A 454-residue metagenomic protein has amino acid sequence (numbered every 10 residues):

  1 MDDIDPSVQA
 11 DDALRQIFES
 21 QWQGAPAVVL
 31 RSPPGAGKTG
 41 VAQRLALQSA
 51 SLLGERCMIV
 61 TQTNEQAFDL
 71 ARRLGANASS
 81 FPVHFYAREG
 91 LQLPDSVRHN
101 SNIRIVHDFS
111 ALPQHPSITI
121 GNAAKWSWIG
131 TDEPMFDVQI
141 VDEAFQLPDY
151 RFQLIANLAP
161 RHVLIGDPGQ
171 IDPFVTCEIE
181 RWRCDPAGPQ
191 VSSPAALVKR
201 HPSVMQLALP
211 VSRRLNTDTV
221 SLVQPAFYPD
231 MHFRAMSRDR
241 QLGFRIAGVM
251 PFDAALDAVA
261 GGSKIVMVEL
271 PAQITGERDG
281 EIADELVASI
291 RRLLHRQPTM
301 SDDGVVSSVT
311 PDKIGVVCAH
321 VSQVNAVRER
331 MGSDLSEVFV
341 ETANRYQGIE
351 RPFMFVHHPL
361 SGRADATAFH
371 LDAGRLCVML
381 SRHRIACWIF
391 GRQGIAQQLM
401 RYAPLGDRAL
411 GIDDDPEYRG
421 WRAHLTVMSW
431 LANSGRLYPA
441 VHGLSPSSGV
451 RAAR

Functional and structural regions predicted by a protein language model:
M1-A27, E89-F109, R245: Pre-P-loop entry segment of helicase/translocase ATPase cores
M1-F18, I120, V441-R454: Intrinsically disordered, low-complexity N-terminal extensions of nucleic-acid-metabolism proteins
D2-D12, I17-Q21, A25-A27, R31-P33 (+5 more regions): Conserved N-terminal glycine/acidic-rich loop preference
Q21-W22, S51, L112, S308-T310: Short, flexible hinge/linker loops that cap or flank conserved catalytic cores
R31, A36, A42, L52-E55 (+3 more regions): Conserved helicase motor core of SF1/SF2 NTP-dependent helicases
Q43-L47: A conserved segment at the C-terminal end of the G1
L70-A78: P-loop NTPase switch/communication element
N77-W128: Inter-Walker segment of RecA-like/P-loop motor cores
